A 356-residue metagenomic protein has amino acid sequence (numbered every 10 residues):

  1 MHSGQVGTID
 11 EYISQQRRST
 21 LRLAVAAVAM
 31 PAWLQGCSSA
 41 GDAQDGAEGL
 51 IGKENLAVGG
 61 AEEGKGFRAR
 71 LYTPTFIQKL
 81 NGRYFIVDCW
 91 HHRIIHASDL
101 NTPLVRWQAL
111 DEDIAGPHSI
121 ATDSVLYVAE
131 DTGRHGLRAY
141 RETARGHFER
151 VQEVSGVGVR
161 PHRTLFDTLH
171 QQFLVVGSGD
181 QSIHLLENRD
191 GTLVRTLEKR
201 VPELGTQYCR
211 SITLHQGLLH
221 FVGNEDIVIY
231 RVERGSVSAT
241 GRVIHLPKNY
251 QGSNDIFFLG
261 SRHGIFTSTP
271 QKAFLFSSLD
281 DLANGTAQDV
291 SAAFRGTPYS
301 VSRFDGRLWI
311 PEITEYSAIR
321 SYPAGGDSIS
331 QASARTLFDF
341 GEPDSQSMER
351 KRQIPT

Functional and structural regions predicted by a protein language model:
M1-Q15, V25-W33: N-terminal secretory signal peptides
R17-L21: N-terminal export leaders
E62-H92: Beta-strand-rich domains and repeat architectures in extracellular enzymes and scaffolds, especially beta-propellers
G66-A69, A109-E112, E153-V157, K199-G205 (+2 more regions): Surface loop/turn motifs at the tips and blade-to-blade linkers of beta-strand repeat domains
P74-T75, A115-I120, V159-L165, G205-T213 (+3 more regions): Repeated scaffold domains used in trafficking and secretory/extracellular systems, primarily beta-propellers
G82, S124-V125, L169-Q171, Q216-L218 (+2 more regions): Short coil/turn segments that connect the beta-strands within blades of beta-propeller domains
I86-W90, V128-G133, V175-G179, F221-E225 (+2 more regions): Conserved beta-strand positions in repeat-built beta-propeller and related beta-rich domains
Y299-T356: Blade-level signature of beta-propeller repeat domains, shared across WD40, Kelch, NHL, RCC1 and BNR/Asp-box propellers
